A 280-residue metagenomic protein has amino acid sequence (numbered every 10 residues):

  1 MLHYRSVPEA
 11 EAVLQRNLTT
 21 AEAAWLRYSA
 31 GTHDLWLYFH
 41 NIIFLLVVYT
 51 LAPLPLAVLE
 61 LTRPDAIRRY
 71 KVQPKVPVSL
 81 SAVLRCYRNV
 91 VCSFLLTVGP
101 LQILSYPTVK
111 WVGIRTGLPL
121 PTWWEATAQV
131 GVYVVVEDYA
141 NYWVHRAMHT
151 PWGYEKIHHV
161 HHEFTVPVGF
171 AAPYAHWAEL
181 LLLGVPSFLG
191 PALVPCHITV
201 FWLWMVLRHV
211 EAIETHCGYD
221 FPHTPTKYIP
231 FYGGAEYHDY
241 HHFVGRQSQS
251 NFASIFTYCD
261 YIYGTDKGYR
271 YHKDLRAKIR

Functional and structural regions predicted by a protein language model:
M1-F39, V58-I67, K71-L80, P151-R280: Cytosolic/stromal cytosol-facing helical appendages immediately following the last transmembrane segment
L2, S6-I42, V90-A126: Long, highly hydrophobic alpha-helical transmembrane signal-anchor segments
F39-I43, Y87, V91, T127-G131 (+2 more regions): Hydrophobic alpha-helical transmembrane segments
H40-V47, A128, V132, V136-Y139 (+2 more regions): Hydrophobic alpha-helical segments of membrane proteins, primarily the transmembrane helices and their short helical
I43-L54, V91-Y106, V132-V134, L182-L189: Hydrophobic alpha-helical transmembrane segments of multi-pass integral membrane proteins
E60-W111: N-terminal helical submodule of small eukaryotic multi-pass membrane proteins
V98, Q102-K110, V134-E155: Transmembrane alpha-helix/helix-exit interface in multi-pass inner-membrane proteins
P121-Y142, R146, M205: Membrane-embedded alpha-helical segments that form the functional core of polytopic membrane enzymes, especially those
